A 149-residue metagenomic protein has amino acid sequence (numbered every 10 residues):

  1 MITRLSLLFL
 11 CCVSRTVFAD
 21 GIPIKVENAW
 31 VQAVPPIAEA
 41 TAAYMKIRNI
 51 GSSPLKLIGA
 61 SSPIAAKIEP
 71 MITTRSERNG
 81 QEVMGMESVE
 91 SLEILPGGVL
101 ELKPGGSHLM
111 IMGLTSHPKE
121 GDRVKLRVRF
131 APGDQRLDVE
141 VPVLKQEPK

Functional and structural regions predicted by a protein language model:
M1-S6: Bacterial N-terminal signal peptides that target proteins for export
S14-T16: N-terminal signal peptide c-region/cleavage motif recognized by signal peptidases
D20-K149: Compact, glycine-rich, soluble single-domain proteins
